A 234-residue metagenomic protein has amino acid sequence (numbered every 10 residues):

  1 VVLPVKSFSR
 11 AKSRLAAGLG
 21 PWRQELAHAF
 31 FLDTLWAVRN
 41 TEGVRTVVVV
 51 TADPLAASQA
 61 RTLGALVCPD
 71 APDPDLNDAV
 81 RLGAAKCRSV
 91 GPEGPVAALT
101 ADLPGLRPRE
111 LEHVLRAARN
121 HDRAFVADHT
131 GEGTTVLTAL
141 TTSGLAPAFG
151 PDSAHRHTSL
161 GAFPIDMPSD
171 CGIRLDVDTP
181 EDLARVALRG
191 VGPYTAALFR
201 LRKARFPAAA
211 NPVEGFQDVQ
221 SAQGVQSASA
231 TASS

Functional and structural regions predicted by a protein language model:
V1-L15: N-terminal nucleotide-binding beta1-loop-alpha1 segment
A27-V44: A short, N-terminal amphipathic alpha-helix
V44-L66: Acidic donor-binding segment of Leloir-type glycosyltransferases
R61-P95, S153: Short phosphate-binding loop-to-helix
T100-P104: The conserved acidic donor/metal-binding loop of glycosyltransferases
L106-G131: Conserved donor-nucleotide/metal-binding helix-loop-beta segment in metal-dependent transferases, i.e., the alpha-helix
T135-A162: Short, glycine-/small-residue-rich phosphate/pyrophosphate-handling segment
D152-D218, A228-S234: Conserved alpha/beta core of the MobA/IspD/sugar-nucleotide pyrophosphorylase nucleotidyltransferase superfamily
